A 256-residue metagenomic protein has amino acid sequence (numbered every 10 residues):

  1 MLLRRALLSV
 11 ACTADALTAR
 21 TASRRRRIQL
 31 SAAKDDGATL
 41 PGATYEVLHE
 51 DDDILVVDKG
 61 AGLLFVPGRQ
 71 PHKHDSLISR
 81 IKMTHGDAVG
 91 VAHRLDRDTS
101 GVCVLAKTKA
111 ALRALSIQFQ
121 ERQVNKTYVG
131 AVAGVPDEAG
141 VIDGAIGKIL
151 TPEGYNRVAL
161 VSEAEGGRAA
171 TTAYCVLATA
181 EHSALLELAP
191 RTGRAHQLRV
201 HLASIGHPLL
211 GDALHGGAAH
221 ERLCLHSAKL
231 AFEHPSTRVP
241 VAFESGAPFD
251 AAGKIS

Functional and structural regions predicted by a protein language model:
L2-S9: Sec-dependent signal peptide recognition, specifically the positively charged N-region followed immediately by
L7, L17-T171, A178-E181, R222-C224 (+2 more regions): RNA pseudouridine synthases
L115, R194-L202: Short beta-strand segments enriched for Tyr within beta-sheet-rich domains, predominantly fibronectin type III
A133, L188-R191: A structural micro-motif recognizing beta-strand termini and the immediately following turn/loop segments
E165, L202-S245: Phosphate/ribose-recognition catalytic cores of enzymes acting on nucleotide-derived substrates
T171, A178, P190, H234-P235: Short, acidic, Ser/Thr-enriched surface-loop or helix-capping motifs
E181, L186-A189: Short histidine-centered loop motifs in beta-beta connectors
